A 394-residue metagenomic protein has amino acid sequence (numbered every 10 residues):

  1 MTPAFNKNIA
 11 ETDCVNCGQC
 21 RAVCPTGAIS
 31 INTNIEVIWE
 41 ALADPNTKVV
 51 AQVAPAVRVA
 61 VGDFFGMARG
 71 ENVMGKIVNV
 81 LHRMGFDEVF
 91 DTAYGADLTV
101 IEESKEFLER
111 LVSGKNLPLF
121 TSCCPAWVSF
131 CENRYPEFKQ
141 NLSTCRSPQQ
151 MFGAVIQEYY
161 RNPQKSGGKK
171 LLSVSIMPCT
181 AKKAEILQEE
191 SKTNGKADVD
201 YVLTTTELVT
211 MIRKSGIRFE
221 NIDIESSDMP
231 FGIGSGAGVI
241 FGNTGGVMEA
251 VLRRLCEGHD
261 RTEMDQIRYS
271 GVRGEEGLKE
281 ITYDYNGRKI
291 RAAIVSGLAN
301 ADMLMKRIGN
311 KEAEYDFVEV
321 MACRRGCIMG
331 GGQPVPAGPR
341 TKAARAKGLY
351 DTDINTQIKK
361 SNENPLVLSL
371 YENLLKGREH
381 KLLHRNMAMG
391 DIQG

Functional and structural regions predicted by a protein language model:
M1-A4, I9-V15, R325, M329-G330: Short, surface-exposed loop/turn segments at secondary-structure boundaries that line and modulate
M1-T2, D13-V37: Iron-sulfur cluster-binding cysteine motifs and their immediate structural context in ferredoxin-like electron-transfer
A10, C17-C20, D316-E319: Short metal-coordination and nucleic-acid-contact micro-motifs, chiefly zinc-binding Cys/His arrays
I31-G394: Iron-sulfur-associated redox domains of electron-transfer enzymes in respiratory and anaerobic energy metabolism
